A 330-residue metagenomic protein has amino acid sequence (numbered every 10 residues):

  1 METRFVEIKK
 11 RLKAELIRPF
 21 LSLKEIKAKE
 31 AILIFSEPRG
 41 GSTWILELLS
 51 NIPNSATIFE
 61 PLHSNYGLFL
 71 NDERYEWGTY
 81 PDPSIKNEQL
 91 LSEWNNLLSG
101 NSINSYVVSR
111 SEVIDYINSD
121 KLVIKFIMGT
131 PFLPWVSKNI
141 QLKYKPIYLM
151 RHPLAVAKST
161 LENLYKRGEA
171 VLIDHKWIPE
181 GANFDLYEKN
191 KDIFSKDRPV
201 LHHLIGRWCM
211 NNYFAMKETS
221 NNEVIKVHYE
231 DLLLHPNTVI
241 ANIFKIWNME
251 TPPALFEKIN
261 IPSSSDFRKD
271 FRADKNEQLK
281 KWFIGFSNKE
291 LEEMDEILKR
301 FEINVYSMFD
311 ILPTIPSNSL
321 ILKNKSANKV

Functional and structural regions predicted by a protein language model:
M1-I32, L161, A170, I178-I205 (+3 more regions): PAPS-dependent sulfotransferases, especially Golgi type II membrane carbohydrate sulfotransferases
M1-V108, K329: PAPS-dependent sulfotransferase catalytic core
I32, A56, K145-Y148, I225-V227: Hydrophobic/aromatic beta-strand patches that form the interior of the parallel beta-sheet core in alpha/beta enzyme
F35-E37, E47, I124-G129, M150-R151 (+1 more regions): Short His-Asn-centered micro-motif
T43-L46, S64-L68, T130-L133, L154-S159 (+2 more regions): Short catalytic/ligand-binding loop motif for oxyanion handling, primarily in non-cytosolic enzymes, centered on
S50, S137-L142, A241-I246: Short, surface-exposed basic-aromatic patches at helix termini and helix-loop junctions that form
A56-P134, N139, A170-K196: PAPS-dependent sulfation machinery
K125-F126, I140-E162: Conserved phosphate-donor/acceptor-positioning beta-strand/loop module used by diverse small-molecule
